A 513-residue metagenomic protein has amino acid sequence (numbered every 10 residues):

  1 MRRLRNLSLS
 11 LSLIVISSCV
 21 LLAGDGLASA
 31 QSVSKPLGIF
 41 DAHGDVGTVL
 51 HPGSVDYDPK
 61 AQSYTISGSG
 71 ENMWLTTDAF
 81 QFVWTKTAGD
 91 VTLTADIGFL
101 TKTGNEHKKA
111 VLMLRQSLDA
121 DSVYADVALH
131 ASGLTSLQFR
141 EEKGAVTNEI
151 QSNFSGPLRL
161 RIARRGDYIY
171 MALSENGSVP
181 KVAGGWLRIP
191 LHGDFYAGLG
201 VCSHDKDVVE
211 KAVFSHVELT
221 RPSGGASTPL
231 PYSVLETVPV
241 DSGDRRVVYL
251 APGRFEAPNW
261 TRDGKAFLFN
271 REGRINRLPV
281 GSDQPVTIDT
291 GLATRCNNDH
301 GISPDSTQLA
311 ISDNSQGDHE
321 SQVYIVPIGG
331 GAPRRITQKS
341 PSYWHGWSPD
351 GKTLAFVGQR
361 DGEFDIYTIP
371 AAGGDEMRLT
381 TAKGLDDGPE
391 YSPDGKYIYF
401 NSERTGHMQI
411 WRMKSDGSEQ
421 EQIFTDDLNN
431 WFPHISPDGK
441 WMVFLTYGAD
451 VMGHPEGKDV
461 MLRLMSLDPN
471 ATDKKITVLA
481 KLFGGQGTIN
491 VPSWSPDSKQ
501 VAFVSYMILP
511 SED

Functional and structural regions predicted by a protein language model:
M1-L7: N-terminal secretory signal peptides that target proteins for export/translocation
L7-S10, P492: Alpha-helical transmembrane segments
S10-D25: Bacterial N-terminal signal peptides
Q31-A226: Extracellular glycan-recognition regions
S223-D513: Sequence signature of WD/YWTD-type beta-propeller architectures
